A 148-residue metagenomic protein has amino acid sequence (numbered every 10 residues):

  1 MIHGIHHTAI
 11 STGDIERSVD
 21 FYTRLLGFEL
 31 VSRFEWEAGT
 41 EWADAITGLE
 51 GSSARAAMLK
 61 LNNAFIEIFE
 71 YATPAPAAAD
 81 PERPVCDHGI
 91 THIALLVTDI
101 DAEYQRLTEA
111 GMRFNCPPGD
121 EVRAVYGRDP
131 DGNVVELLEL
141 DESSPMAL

Functional and structural regions predicted by a protein language model:
M1-V19, E29-E37, D44-I46, I90-V97 (+1 more regions): N-terminal beta-strand motif that seeds the catalytic metal site of vicinal oxygen chelate
I5, L59, I66-I68, I90 (+1 more regions): Short, structured motif recognition centered on aromatic/hydrophobic residues
H6, R55, T91, E121-R123: Residue-level marker for the onset of beta-strands and adjacent loop->beta junctions in well-ordered domains
I10, R33, I66, A78-A79 (+3 more regions): Vicinal oxygen chelate
S11-N63, E109, Y126: Core segments of cupin and vicinal oxygen chelate
G39, N62-I66, T73-P74, I100: Short, charged/polar surface micro-motifs in flexible loops or helix N-caps
W42, P76-A78: Short acidic (Asp/Glu) patches
Y71-T73, L140: Beta-hairpin (beta-strand-turn-beta-strand) motif
